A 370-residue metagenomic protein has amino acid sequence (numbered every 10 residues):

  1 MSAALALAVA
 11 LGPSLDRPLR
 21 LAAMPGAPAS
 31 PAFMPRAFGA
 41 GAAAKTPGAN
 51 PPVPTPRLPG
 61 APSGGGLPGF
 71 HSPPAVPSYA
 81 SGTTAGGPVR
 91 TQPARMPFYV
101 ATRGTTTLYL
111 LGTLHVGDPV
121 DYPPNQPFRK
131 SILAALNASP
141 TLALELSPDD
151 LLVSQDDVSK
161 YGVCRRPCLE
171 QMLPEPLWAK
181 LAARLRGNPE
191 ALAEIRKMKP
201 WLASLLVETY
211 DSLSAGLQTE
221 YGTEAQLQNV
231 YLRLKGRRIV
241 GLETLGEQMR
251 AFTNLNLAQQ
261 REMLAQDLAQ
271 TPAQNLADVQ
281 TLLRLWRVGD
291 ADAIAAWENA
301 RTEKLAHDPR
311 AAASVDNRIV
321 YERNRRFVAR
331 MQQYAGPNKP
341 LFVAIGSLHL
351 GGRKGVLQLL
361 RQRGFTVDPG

Functional and structural regions predicted by a protein language model:
M1, S131-A134, Q333: Structural motif
M1-L7: Sec-dependent N-terminal signal peptides
L7-Q92, Q280, R284, D292-A295: Compositionally biased, proline/threonine/alanine/serine-rich low-complexity intrinsically disordered stretches
P28, G60-A61, L276, R287 (+2 more regions): Alpha-helical interaction segments
P68-R90, R95-V315: Structured, acidic catalytic/metal-binding patches in enzyme active sites
P309-G370: A cross-kingdom marker for long, charged
